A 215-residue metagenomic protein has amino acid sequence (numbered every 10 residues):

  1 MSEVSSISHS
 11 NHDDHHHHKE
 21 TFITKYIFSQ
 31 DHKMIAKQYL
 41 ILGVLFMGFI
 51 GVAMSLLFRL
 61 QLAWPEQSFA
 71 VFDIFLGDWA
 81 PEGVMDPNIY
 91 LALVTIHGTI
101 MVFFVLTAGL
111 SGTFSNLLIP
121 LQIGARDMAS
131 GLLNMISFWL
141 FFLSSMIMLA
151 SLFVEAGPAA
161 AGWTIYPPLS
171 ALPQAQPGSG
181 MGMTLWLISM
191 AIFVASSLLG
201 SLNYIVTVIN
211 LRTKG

Functional and structural regions predicted by a protein language model:
M1-G215: ...captures the hydrophobic TM-helix bundle architecture rather than a specific catalytic motif, and can also fire on
